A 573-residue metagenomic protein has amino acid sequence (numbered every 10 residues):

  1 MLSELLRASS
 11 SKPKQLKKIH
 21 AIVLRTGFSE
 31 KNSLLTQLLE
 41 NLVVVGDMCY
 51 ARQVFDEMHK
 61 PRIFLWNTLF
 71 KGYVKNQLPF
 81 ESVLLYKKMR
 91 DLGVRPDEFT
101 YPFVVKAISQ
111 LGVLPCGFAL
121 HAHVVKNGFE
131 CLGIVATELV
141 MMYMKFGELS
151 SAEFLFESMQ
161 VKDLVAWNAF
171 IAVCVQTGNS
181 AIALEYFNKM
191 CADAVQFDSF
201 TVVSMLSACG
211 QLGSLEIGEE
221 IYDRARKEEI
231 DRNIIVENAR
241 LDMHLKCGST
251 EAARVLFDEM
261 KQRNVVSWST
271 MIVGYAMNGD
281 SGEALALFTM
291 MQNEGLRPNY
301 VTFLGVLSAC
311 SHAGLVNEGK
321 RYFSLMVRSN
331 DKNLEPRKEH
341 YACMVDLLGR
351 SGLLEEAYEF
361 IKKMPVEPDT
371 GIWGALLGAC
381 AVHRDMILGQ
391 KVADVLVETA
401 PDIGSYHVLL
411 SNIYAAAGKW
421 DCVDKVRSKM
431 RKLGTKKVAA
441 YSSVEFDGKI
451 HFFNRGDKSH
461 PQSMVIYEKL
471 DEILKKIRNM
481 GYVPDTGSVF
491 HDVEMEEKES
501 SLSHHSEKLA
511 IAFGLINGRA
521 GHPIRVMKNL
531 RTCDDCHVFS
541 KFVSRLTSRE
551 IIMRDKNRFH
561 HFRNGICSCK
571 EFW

Functional and structural regions predicted by a protein language model:
M1-D163, N168-W573: Terminal (and in a subset, N-terminal) low-complexity or junction segments at the ends of helical repeat RNA-binding
